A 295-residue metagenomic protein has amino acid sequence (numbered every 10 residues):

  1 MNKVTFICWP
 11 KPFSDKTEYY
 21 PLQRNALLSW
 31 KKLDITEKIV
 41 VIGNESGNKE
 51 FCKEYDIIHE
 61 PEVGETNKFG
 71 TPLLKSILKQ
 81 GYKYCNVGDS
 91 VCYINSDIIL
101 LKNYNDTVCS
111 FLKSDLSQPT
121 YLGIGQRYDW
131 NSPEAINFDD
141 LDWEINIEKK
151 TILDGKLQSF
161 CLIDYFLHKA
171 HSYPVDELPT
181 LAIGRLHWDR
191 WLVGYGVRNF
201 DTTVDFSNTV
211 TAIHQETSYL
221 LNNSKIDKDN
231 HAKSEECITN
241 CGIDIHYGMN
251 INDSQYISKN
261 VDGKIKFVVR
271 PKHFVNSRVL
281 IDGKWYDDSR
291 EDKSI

Functional and structural regions predicted by a protein language model:
V4-P12, Y19, P179-I295: C-terminal catalytic/acceptor-binding lobe
P12-F13, L28, V40-N44, D89-V91 (+2 more regions): Preference for well-ordered, secondary-structure-rich cores of eukaryotic proteins
D15-K16, E45-F51, N131-E134: Short, charged/polar "capping" segments at the starts of alpha-helices and the immediately preceding loops
E18-L22, F69-L73, N103, G184 (+1 more regions): Soluble or luminal CAZymes and related metallo-dependent hydrolases
Y20-E37: Short, acidic, metal-binding catalytic loop of nucleotide-sugar glycosyltransferases
E37-N44, G123-I124, D287: Short, hydrophobic beta-strand segments that form beta-sheet elements in well-ordered domains
V41-I94: Active-site-proximal specificity loops/subdomain of glycosyltransferases
I99-G194, V269: Conserved catalytic core of nucleotide-sugar-dependent glycosyltransferases
